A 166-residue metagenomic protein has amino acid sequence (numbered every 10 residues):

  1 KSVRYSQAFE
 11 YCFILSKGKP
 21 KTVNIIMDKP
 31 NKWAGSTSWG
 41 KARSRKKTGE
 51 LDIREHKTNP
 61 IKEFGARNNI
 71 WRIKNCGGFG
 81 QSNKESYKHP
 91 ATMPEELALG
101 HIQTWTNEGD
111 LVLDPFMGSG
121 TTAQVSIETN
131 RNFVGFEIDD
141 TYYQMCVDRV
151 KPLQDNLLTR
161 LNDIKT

Functional and structural regions predicted by a protein language model:
K1-M145: Core catalytic lobe of class I
V147-T166: S-adenosyl-L-methionine
